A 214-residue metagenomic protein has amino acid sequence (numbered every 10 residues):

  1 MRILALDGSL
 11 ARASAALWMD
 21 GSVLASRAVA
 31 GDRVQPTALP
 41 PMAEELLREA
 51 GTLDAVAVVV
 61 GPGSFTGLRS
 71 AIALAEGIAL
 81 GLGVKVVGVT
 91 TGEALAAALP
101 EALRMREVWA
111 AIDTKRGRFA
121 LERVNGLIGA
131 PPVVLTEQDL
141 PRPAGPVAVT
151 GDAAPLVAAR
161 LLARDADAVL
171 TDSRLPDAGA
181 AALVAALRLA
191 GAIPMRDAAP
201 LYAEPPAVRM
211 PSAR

Functional and structural regions predicted by a protein language model:
M1-P62: N-terminal beta-alpha supersecondary unit
S14, L95-L99, A182-V184: Adenylate-forming
S22, A28-V34, K85-D177, G191-M195 (+1 more regions): Surface "functional belts" at beta-alpha junctions
P36-P40, A71, A75, A178-A182: A general structural signal for well-ordered alpha-helical segments in protein cores
L47, A182-I193: Short, hydrophobic alpha-helical segments
A57-V86, T91: DPxDG-like acidic metal-binding loop motif
